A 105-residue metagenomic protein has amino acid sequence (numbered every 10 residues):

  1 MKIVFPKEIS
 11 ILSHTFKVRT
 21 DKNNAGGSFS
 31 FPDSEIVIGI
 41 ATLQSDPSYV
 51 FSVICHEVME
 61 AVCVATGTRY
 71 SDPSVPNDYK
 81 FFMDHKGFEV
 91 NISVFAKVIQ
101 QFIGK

Functional and structural regions predicted by a protein language model:
M1-G39, Q44-S48: Catalytic zinc-binding patch centered on the HExxH motif and its immediate surroundings that defines zinc-dependent
A25-F29, D33, S45-S52, V64-G104: Post-HEXXH active-site segment of zinc metalloproteases
V53, E57-A61: Catalytic glutamate of the conserved HExxH
